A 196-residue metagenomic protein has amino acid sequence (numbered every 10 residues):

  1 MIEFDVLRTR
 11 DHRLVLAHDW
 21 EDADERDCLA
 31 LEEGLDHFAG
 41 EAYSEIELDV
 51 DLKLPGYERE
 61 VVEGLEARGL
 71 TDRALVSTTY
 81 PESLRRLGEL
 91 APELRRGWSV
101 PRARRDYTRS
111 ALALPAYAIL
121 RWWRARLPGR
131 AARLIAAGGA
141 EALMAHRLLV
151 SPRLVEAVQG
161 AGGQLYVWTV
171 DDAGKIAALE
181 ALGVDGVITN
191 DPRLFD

Functional and structural regions predicted by a protein language model:
M1-D36, E41: A metal-dependent hydrolase metal-coordination microenvironment
D24-E47, K53-D196: Short loop-to-alpha-helix "cap/lid" segments that border enzyme active sites across diverse enzyme classes
